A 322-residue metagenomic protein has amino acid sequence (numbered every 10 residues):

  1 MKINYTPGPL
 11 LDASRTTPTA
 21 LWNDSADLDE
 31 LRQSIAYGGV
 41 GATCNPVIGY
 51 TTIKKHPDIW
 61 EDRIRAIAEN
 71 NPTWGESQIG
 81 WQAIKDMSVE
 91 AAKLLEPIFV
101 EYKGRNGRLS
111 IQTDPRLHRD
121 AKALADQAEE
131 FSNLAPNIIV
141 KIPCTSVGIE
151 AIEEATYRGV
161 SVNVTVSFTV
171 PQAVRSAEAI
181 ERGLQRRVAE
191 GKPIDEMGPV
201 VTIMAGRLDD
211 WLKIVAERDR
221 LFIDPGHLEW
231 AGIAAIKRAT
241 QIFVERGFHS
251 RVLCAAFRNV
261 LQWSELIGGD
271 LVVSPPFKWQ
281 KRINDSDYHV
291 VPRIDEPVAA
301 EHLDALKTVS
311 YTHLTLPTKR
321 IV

Functional and structural regions predicted by a protein language model:
M1-A26: N- or domain-start disorder-to-order transition segments that initiate the globular core
G38-V40, A135, A151-V162, E181 (+2 more regions): Glycine-enriched alpha-helix->loop->beta-strand junction motifs that scaffold or abut catalytic
N45, I111, V140, A155 (+1 more regions): Conserved, mostly hydrophobic/aromatic
G49, H56-V147: Active-site beta->alpha loop and helix N-cap motifs at the rims of alpha/beta catalytic domains
D120-K122, C144-E154, T169-S176: Active-site-adjacent beta->alpha loops and helix N-cap segments on the catalytic face of soluble alpha/beta enzymes
N137-T145, S161-Q172: Catalytic beta/alpha-barrel core
F168-H289: Catalytic alpha/beta core domains of metabolic enzymes, predominantly
T312-T318: Conserved small/polar residues in nucleotide/adenosyl-binding loops
